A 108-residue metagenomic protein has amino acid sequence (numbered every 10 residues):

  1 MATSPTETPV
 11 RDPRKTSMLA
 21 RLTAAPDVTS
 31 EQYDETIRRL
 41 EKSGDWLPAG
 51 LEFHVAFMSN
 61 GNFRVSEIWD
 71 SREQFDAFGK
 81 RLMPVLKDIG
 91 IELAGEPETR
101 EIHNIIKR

Functional and structural regions predicted by a protein language model:
M1-S66, D70-V85, I91-R108: Short S/T/G/P-rich N-terminal loop/turn motif that feeds into the first structured element of a domain
